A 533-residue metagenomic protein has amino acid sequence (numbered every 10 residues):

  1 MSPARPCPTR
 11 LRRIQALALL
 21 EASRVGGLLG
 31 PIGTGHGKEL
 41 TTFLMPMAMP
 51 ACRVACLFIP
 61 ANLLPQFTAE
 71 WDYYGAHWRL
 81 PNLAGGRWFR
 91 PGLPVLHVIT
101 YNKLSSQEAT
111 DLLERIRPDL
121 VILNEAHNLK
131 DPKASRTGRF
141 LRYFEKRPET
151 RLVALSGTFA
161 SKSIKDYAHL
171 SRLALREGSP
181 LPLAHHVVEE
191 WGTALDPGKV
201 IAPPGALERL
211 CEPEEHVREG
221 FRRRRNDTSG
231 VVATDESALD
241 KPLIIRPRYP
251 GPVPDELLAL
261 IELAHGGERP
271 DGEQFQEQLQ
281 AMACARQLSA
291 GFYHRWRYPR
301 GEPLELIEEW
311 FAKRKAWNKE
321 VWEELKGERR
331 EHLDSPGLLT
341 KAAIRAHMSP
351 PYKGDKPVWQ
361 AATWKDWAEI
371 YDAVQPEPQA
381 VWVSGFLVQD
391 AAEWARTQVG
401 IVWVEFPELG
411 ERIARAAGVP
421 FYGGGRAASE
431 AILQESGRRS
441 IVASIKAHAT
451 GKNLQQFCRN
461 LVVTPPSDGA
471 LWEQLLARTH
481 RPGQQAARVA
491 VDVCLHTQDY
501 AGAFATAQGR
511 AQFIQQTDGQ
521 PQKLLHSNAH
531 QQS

Functional and structural regions predicted by a protein language model:
M1-P3, T9, S23-R24, T34-G35 (+4 more regions): Conserved Helicase C-terminal RecA-like lobe
I32, G37-E39, S105-R115, K130 (+4 more regions): SF2 helicase motor core recognition
E39-L44, C52-Y74, S161-D166, E405-E408: Conserved Walker A/P-loop ATP-binding site and its immediately adjacent core in helicase/helicase-like ATPase domains
L63-W88, A174-E177: Conserved helix-turn-beta segment of the N-terminal RecA-like "Helicase ATP-binding" lobe in SF1/SF2 helicases
A76-S106: Inter-Walker segment of RecA-like/P-loop motor cores
V98-R117, K130-G157, K162, E177-E328 (+1 more regions): Inter-lobe coupling linker of SF2 helicases/translocases
N124-E125: Walker B catalytic acidic pair
S467-S533: A conserved SF2-helicase RecA2
